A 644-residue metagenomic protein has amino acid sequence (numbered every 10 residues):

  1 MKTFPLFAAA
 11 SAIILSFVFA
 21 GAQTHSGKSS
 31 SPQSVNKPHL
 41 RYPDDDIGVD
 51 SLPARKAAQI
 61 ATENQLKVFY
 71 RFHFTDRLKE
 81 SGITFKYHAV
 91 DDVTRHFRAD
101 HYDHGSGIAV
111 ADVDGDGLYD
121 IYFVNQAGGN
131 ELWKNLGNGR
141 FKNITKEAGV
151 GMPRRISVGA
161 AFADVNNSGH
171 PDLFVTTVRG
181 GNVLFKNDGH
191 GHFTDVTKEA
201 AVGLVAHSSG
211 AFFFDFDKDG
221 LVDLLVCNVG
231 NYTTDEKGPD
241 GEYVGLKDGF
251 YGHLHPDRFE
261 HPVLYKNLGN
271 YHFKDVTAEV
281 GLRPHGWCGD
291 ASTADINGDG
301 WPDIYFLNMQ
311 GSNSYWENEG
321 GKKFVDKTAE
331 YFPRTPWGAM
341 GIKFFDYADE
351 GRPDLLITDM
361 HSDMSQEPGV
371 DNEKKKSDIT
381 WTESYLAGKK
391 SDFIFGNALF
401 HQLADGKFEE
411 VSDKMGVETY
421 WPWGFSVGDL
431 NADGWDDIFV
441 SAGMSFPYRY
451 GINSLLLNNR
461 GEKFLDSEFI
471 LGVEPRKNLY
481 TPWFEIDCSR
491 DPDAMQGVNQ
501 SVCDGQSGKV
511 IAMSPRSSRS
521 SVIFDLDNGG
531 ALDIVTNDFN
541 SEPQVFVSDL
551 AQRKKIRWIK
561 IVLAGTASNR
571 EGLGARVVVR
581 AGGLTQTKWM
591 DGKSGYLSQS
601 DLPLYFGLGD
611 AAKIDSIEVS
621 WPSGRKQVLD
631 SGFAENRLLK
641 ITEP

Functional and structural regions predicted by a protein language model:
A8-F17: Bacterial N-terminal signal peptides
Q23, F72, D91, R95 (+5 more regions): Gly/Ser/Thr/Pro-enriched helix-cap/hinge segments flanking short amphipathic alpha-helices
H25-D103, K134-R155, K186-A206, K237-G286 (+5 more regions): Blade-edge motifs of beta-propeller repeat domains
F74, L118-N125, H170-T177, L224-N228 (+6 more regions): Hydrophobic beta-strand segments that make up the repeating blades of beta-propeller and related beta-repeat
H104, G128, I156, G180 (+10 more regions): Beta-rich catalytic cores
G105-G115, K134, S157-H170, K186 (+9 more regions): Beta-propeller blade termini
G129-L132, G181-L184, T233, P262-L264 (+5 more regions): Structural signal for beta-propeller blades
H401-V411, G416-D436, V440, S501-G505 (+1 more regions): Long hydrophobic segments that form regular secondary structure
